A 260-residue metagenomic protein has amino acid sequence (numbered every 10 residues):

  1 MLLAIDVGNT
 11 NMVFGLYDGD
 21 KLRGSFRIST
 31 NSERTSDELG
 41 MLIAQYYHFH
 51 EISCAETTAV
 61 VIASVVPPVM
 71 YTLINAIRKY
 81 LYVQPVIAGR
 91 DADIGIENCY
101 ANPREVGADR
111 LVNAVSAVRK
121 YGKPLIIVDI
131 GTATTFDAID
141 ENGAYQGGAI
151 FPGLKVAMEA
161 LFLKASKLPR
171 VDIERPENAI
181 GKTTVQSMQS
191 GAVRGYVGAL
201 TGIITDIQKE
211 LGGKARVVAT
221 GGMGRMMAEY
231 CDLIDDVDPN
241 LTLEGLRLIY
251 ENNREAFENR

Functional and structural regions predicted by a protein language model:
L2-A4, T30, A157-R260: ATP-binding/phosphotransfer module of carbohydrate and carboxylate kinases, centering on a glycine-rich
L2-D6, V61, L125-D129, V218: Short glycine-aspartate micro-motif
L2-Q45, G143-P169, E174-N178: Short glycine-rich, Thr/Ser-proximal phosphate-binding strand/loop in the N-terminal lobe of ATP-dependent enzymes
R27, N31, K123-E159, D235-T242 (+1 more regions): Glycine-rich phosphate-binding loop of actin/hexokinase-like ATP-binding domains
E38-H50, A199, I203-I204: Short, well-ordered amphipathic alpha-helical segments that serve as non-catalytic structural scaffolds within diverse
H50-A55, K120-G122, E210-G213: Glycine-rich phosphate-binding loop signature in dinucleotide/nucleotide-binding domains
I52-V106, N142-G148, G153-L154, K182-V193 (+3 more regions): Short beta-strand-loop/turn "lid" adjacent to the catalytic site in phosphate-handling enzymes
G95-L125, R247-R254: Conserved phosphate-binding catalytic cores of ATP/NTP-utilizing and phosphoryl-transfer enzymes
